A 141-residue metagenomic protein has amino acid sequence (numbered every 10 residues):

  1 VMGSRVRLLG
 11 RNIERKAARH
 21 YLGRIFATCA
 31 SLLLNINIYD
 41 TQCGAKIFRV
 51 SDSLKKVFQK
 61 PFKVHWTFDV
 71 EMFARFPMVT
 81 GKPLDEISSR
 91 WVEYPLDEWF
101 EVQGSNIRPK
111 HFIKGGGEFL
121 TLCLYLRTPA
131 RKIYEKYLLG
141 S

Functional and structural regions predicted by a protein language model:
V1-W66, V102-G104, G116: Acceptor/aglycone-binding surface of glycosyltransferases and processive sugar-polymer synthases
T28, Q59-S141: Hydrophobic helical membrane-anchoring modules
